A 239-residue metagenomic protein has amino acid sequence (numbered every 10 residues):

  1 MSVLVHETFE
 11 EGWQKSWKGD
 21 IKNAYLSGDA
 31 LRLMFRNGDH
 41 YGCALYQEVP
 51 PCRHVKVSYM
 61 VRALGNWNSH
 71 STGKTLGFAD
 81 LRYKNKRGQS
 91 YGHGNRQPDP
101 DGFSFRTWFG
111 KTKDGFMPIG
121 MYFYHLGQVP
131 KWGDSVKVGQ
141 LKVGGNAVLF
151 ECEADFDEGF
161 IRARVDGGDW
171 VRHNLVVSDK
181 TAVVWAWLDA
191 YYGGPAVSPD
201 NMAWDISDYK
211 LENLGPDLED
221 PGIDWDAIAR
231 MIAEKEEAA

Functional and structural regions predicted by a protein language model:
M1-G19, G222: Extracellular carbohydrate-recognition regions
E7, N201-P216: Extracellular, beta-strand-rich glycan-interacting domains
G12-F35, Y41: Extracellular glycan-recognition surfaces and repeat-rich motifs
L33-Q128, K210-G215: Secretory/extracellular carbohydrate-interaction modules and structurally similar beta-sandwich "look-alikes"
Y46-V57, K137-N146, D200: Extracellular/lumenal carbohydrate-interaction signature centered on repeated Trp-anchored short motifs
H125-L149: Short, aromatic/His-centered strand-loop micro-motif at the edge of beta-sheets
L149-L175: Carbohydrate-binding surfaces in secreted/extracellular proteins
N174-D205: Flexible glycan-contacting loops in extracellular carbohydrate-active proteins
